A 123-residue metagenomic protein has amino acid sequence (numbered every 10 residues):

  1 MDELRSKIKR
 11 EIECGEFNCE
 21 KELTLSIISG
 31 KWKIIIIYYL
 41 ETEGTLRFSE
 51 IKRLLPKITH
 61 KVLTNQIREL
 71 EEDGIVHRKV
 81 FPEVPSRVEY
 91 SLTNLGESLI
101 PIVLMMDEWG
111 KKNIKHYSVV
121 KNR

Functional and structural regions predicted by a protein language model:
M1-I12: Long, low-complexity, charged/polar intrinsically disordered regions in eukaryotic proteins
G15-T59, E89: N-terminal helix-turn-helix DNA-binding core of bacterial DNA-binding proteins
V62: Residues in the helix-turn-helix
Q66: Residues within the DNA-recognition helix of helix-turn-helix
E71-S91: Beta-hairpin "wing" of winged helix-turn-helix
D73, I102-I114: Alpha-helical linker/hinge and terminal dimerization helices associated with HTH transcriptional regulators
V84-M105: Basic, amphipathic "hinge/linker" alpha-helix immediately C-terminal to the N-terminal HTH DNA-binding motif
H116-R123: Short, charged recognition helix plus adjacent turn of helix-turn-helix-like nucleic-acid-binding domains
